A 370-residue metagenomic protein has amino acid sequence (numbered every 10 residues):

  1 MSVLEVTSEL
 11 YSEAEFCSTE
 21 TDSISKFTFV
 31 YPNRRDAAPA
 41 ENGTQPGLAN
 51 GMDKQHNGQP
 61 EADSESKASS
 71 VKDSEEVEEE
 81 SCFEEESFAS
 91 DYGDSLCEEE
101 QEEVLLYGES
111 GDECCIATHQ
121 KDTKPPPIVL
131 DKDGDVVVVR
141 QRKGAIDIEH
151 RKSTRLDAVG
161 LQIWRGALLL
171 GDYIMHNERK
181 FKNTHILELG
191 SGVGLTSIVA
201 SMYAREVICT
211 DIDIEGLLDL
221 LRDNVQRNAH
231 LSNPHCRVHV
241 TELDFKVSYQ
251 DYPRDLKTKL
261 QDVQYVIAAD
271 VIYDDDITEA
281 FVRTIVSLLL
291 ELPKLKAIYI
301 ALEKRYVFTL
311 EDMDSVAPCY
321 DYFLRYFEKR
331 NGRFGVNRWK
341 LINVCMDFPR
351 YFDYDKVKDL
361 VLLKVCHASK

Functional and structural regions predicted by a protein language model:
M1-K370: S-adenosylmethionine-dependent methyltransferases
